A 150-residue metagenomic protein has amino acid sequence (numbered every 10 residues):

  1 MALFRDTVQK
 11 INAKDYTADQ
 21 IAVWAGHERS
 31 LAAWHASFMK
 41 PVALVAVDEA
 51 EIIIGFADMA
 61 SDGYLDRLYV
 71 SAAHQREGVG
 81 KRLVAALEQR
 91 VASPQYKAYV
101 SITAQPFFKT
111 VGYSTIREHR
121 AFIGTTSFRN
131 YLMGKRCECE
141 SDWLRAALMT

Functional and structural regions predicted by a protein language model:
M1, R5-A32: Conserved GNAT-fold acetyl-CoA-binding loop/helix
S37-F38, A57-A60, L83-A92: Alpha-helix C-terminal capping segments
M39-G55, A60: Conserved beta-hairpin
G55-D62, D66-S71, E77: Helix-adjacent hinge/juxtasegments
V70-A72, R76-R90, V100: Conserved acetyl-CoA-binding loop-helix of GNAT-fold acetyltransferases
Q95-Y99, S114-L132: Conserved catalytic-core motifs of GNAT/GCN5-like acyltransferases
T103, T126-T150: Terminal substrate-recognition subdomain of acyl/acetyltransferases
F108, Y113: Conserved active-site tyrosine of GNAT-family acetyltransferases
